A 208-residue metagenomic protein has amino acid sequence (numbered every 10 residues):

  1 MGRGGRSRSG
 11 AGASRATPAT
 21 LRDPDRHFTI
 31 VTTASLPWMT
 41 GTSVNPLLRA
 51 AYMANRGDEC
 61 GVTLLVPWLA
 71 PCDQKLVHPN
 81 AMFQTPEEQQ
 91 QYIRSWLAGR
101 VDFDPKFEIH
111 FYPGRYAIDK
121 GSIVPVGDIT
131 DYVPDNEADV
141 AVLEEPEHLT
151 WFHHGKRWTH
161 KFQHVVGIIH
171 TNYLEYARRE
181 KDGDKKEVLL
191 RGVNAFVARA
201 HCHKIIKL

Functional and structural regions predicted by a protein language model:
M1-K106, A200: N-terminal subdomain of nucleotide-sugar transferases
D25, E59, E137-D139, F162-Q163 (+1 more regions): Short, well-ordered alpha-helix to beta-strand connector turns
M39, P71-K75, L149-F152, L174-A177: Short catalytic/ligand-binding loop motif for oxyanion handling, primarily in non-cytosolic enzymes, centered on
A54, D135, G155-F162, V197-A200: Short, conserved loop/helix-junction motifs that constitute active-site signature segments in enzyme catalytic cores
Q84-T130, N136, R179-K185: A short, charged, and often flexible helix/loop element on the N-terminal side of the glycosyltransferase catalytic
V140-L143, G155-R178, I205-K207: Active-site proximal beta-strand in glycosyltransferases
E144-H148: Short, solvent-exposed amphipathic helices
Y173, D184-I206: Membrane-proximal helix-turn-helix segments that form the acceptor-binding/catalytic region of lipid-linked
